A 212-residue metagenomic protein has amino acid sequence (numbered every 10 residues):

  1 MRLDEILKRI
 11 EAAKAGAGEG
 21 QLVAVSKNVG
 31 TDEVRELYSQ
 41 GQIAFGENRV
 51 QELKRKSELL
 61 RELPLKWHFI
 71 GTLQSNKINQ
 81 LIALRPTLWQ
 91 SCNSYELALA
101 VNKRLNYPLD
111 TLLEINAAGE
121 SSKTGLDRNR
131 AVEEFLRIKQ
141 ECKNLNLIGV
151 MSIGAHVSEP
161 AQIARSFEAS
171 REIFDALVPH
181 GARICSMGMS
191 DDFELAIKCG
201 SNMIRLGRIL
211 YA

Functional and structural regions predicted by a protein language model:
M1-D191, I197-C199: Conserved alpha/beta-domain cores
G46, I204-R205: Paired acidic/hydrophobic, glycine-rich loop segments that form the ligand-binding mouth/hinge of periplasmic-binding
I197-K198, R205-A212: Expand to "…catalyze enediolate/carbanion chemistry for C-C bond making/breaking, isomerization, decarboxylation
